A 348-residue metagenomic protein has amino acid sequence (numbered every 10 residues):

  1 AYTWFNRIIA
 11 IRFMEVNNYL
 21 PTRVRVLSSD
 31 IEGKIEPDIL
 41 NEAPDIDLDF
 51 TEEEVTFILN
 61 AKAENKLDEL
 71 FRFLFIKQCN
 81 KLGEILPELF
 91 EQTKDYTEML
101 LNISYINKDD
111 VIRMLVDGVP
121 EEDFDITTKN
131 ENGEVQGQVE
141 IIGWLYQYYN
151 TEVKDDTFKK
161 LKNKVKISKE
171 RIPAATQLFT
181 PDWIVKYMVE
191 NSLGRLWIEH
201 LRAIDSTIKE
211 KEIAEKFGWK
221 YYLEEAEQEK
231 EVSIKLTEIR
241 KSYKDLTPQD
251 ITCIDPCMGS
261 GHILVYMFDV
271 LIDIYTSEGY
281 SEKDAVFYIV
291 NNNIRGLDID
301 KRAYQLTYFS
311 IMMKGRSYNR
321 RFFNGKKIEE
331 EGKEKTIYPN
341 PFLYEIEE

Functional and structural regions predicted by a protein language model:
A1-L201, M312-E334, Y338, E348: Non-catalytic, mostly N-terminal accessory regions of nucleic-acid modification and defense proteins
T157, K162-E348: SAM-dependent methyltransferase catalytic region
